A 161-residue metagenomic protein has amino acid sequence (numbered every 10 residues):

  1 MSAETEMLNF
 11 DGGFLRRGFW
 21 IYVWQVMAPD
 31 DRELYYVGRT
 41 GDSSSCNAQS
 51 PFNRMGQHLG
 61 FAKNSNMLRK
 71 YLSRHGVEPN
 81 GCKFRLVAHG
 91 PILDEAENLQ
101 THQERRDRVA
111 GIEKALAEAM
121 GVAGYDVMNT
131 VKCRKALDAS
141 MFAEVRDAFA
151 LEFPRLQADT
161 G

Functional and structural regions predicted by a protein language model:
M1-L34, T40-G161: Boundary/linker segments flanking structured domains
